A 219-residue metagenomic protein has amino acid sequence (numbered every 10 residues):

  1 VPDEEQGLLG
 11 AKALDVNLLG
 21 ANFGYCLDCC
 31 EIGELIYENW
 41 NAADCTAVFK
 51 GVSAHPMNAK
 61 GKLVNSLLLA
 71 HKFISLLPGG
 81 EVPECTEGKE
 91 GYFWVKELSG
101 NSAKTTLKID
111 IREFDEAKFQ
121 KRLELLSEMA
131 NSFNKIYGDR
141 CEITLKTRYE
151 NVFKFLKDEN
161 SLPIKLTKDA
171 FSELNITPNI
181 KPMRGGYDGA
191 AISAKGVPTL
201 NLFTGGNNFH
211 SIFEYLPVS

Functional and structural regions predicted by a protein language model:
V1-E38, T86, E90-K96, G100 (+3 more regions): Acidic/histidine-rich catalytic neighborhood of metal-dependent amide-processing enzymes
V1-E5, A43-F49, H55, K60-G80 (+3 more regions): Alpha-helical metal-binding/catalytic segments enriched in His/Glu/Asp
P2-E4, L27-C30, A47-V52, L98 (+2 more regions): Fold-independent oxyanion-binding glycine-rich loops and adjacent beta-strand/coil segments at enzyme active sites
K12-D15, T46, L67-S75, S127 (+4 more regions): Predominant activation on well-ordered alpha-helical scaffold segments within soluble catalytic domains
L19-F23, A43-D44, A103, K195-P198: Short coil/turn connectors at secondary-structure junctions
Y37-E38, A59-L98, A117-E142: Acidic-enriched catalytic cores of C-N bond-cleaving enzymes acting on peptides and small amides
G91-S99, L107-D115, R140-S161, M183-R184 (+1 more regions): A short beta-alpha structural unit
N101-A103, T177-S219: Zn-dependent metallopeptidase/amidohydrolase metal-coordination segment
